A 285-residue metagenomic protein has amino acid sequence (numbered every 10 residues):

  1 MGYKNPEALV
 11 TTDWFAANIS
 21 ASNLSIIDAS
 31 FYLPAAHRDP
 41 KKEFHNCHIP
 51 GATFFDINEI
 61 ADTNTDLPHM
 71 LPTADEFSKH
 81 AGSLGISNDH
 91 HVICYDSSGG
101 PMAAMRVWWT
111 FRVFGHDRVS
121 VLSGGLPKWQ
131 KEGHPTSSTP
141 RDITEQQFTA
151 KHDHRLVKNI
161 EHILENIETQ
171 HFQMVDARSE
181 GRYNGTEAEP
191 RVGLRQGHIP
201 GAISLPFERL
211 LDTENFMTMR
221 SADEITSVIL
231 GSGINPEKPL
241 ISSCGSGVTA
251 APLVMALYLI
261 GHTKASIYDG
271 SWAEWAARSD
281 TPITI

Functional and structural regions predicted by a protein language model:
M1-I285: Cytosolic catalytic domains that perform sulfur/thiol-centered chemistry
